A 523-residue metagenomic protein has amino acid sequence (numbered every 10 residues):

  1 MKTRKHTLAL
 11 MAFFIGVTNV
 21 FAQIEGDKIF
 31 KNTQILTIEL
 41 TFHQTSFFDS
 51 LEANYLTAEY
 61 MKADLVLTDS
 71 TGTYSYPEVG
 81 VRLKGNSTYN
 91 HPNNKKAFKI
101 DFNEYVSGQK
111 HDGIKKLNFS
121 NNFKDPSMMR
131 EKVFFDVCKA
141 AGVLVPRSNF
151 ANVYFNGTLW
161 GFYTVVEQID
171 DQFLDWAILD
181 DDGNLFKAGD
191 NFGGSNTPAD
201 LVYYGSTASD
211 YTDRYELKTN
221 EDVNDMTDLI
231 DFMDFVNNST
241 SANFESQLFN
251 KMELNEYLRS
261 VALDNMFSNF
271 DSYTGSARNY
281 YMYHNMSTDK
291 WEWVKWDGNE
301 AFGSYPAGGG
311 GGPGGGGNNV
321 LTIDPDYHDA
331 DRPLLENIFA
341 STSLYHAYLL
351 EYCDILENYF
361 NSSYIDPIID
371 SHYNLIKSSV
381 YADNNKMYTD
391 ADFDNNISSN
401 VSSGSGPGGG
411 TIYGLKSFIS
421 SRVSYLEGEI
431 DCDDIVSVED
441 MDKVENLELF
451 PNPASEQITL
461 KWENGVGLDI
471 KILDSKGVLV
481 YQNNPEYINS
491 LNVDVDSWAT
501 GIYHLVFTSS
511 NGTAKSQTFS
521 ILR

Functional and structural regions predicted by a protein language model:
M1-I24, V438, R523: Bacterial Sec-dependent N-terminal signal peptides
T18-F21, M441-F450, A454-R523: C-terminal outer-membrane/trafficking sorting elements
I24-I29, T33-L36, S46, Y55 (+5 more regions): Middle-to-C-terminal accessory/interaction subdomains
M61-A63, K96-F98, N149, V466-I470: Short beta-strand/loop motifs in extracellular/secreted proteins, especially within beta-sandwich accessory domains
A63-N121: Conserved oxyanion/phosphate-binding beta-strand-loop segments in alpha/beta enzyme cores
A97-S107, N121-N122, A141-P146, T158-F267 (+3 more regions): Internal "kinase-insert"/substrate-recognition segments embedded within catalytic cores of ATP-dependent enzymes
F123-V143: A conserved alpha-helical element in kinase catalytic cores
A141-N152, S272: Short, well-structured beta-strand/strand-turn elements
